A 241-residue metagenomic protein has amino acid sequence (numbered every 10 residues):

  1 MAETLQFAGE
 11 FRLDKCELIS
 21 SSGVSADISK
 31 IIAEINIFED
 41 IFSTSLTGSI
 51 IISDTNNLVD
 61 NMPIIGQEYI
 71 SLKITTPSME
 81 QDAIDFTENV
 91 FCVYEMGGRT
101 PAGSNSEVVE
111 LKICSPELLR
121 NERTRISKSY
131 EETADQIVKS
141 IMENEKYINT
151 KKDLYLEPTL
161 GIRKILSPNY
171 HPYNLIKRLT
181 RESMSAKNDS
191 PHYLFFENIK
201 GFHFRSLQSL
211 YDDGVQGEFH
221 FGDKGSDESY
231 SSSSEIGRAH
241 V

Functional and structural regions predicted by a protein language model:
M1-R123: Assembly/oligomerization scaffold segments
T55, S129, R163-I165: Aromatic/His-enriched, Gly/Pro-containing loop or helix-boundary segments that lie immediately adjacent to catalytic
V108-L111, S115-E117, L154-E235: Short beta-strand-centered interaction patches in the first periplasmic/extracellular domains of large envelope
R120-S129, I141, L179: Subunit-assembly interface segments of extracellular/virion macromolecular structures
N121, V138-S167: N-terminal export/assembly leaders
E132-I137, Y170-H171: Short, structural beta-strand-to-alpha-helix junction motif
D135-K139, I176-K177: Extracytoplasmic/secreted envelope proteins and their assembly/folding machinery, especially bacterial periplasmic
I236-V241: Conserved small/polar residues in nucleotide/adenosyl-binding loops
